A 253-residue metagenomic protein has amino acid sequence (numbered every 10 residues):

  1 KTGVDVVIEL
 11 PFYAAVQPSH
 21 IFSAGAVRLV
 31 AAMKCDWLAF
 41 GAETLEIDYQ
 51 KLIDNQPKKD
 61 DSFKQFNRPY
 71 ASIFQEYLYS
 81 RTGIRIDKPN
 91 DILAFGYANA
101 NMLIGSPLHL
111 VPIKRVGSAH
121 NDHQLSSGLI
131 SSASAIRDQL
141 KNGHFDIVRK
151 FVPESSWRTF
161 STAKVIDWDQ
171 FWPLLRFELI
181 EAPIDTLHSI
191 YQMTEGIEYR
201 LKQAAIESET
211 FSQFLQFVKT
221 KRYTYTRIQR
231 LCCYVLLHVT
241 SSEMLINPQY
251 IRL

Functional and structural regions predicted by a protein language model:
E9-L253: Active-site cores that bind ATP or allylic diphosphates and position pyrophosphate for catalysis
